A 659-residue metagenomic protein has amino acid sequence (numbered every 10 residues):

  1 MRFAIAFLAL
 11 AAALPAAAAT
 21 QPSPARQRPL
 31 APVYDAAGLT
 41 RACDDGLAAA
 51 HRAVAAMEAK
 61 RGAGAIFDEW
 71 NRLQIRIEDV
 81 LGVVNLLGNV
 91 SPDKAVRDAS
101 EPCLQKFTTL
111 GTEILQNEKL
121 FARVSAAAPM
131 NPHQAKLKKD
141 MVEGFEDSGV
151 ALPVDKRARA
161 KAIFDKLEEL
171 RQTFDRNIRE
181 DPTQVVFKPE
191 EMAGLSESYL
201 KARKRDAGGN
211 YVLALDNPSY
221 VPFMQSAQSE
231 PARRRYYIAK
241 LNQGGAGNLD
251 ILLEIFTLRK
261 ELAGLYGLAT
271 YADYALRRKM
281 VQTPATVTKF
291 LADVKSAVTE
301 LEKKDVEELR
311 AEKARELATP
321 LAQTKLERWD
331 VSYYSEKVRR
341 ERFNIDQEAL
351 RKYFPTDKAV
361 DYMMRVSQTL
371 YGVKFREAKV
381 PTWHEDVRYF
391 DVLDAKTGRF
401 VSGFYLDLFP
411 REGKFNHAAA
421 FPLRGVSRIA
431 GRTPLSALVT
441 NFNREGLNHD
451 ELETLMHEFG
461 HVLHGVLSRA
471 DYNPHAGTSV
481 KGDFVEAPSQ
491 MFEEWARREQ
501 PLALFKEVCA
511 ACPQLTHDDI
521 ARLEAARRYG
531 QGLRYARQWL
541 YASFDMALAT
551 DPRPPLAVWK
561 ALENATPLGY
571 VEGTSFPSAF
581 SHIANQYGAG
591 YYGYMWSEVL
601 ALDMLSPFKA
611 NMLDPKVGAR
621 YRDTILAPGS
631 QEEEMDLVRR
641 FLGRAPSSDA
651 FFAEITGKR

Functional and structural regions predicted by a protein language model:
A4-P15: Bacterial N-terminal signal peptides
A19-S196, F608: N-terminal helix-rich structural modules
Q21-Y34, G38, D45, N210 (+10 more regions): C-terminal, non-catalytic "cap/extension" segments appended to globular domains
P24-G38, N85-C103, A126-A162, A214-L249 (+5 more regions): Short His/Asp/Glu-rich catalytic/ion-coordination signatures at enzyme active sites or charged loops
A56-R61, A65, Y271, R376-V380 (+2 more regions): Surface-exposed patches in mature extracellular/periplasmic domains of secreted proteins
E78-L86, K139, E143, I238 (+3 more regions): Short, hydrophobic/amphipathic alpha-helical patches that form generic packing surfaces within helical domains
L137-K139, E169, R176, D181-A214 (+4 more regions): Active-site-proximal, well-structured secondary-structure segments within enzyme catalytic domains
F442-M456: Short pre-active-site segment immediately N-terminal to the catalytic Zn-binding motif
